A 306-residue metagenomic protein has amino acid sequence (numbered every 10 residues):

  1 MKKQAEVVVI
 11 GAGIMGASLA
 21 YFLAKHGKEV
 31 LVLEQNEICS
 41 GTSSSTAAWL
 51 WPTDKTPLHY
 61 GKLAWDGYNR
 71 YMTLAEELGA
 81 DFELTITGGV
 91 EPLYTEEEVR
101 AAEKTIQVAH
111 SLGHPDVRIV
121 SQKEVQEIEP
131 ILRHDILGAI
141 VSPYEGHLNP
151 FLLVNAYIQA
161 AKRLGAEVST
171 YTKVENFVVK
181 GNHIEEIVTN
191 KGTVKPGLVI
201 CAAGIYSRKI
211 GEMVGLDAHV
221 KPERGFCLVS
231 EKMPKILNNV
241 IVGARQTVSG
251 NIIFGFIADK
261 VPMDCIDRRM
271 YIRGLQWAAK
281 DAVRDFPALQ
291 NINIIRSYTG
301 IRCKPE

Functional and structural regions predicted by a protein language model:
K2-G13, L31: Beta1/beta-strand and adjacent pyrophosphate-binding region of the FAD-binding site in flavoprotein oxidoreductases
G16: N-terminal Rossmann-fold NAD(P) dinucleotide-binding loop
A24-S44: Glycine-rich FAD pyrophosphate-binding loop
A47-I128, D281-V283: Dinucleotide-binding Rossmann-like beta1-alpha1 core, especially the glycine-rich loop that anchors the ADP
T73, Y94-L164, S169-T170, N176-H183 (+2 more regions): Flavin (FAD/FMN) cofactor-binding and adjacent substrate-gating region of FAD-dependent oxidoreductase domains
E175-K195, V199: Conserved beta-strand-loop-beta-strand element in the redox core of flavoprotein oxidoreductases
G192-N238: Central helical "cap/lid" subdomain
K232-E306: Active-site lid/adjacent beta-loop-alpha segment flanking the redox-cofactor pocket in flavoenzymes
